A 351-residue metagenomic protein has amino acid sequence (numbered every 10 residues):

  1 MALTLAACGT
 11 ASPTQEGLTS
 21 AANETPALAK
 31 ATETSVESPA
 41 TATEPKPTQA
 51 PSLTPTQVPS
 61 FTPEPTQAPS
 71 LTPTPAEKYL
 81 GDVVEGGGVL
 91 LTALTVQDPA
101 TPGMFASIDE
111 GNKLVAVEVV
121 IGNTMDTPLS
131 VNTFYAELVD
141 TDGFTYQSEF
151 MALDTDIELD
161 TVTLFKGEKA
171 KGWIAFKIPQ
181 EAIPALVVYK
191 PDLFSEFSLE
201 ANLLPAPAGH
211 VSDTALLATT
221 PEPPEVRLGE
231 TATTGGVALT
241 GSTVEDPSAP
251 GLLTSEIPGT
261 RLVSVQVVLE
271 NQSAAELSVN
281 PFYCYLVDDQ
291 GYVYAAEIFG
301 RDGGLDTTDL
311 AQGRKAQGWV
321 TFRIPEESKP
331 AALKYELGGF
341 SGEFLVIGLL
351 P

Functional and structural regions predicted by a protein language model:
T4-A7: C-terminal motif of bacterial Sec signal peptides marking the signal peptidase cleavage site
G9-L18, A29, T54, V58-P351: Conserved functional micro-motifs across diverse proteins
E16-A50: Post-signal peptide N-terminal segment of mature Sec-exported envelope proteins
